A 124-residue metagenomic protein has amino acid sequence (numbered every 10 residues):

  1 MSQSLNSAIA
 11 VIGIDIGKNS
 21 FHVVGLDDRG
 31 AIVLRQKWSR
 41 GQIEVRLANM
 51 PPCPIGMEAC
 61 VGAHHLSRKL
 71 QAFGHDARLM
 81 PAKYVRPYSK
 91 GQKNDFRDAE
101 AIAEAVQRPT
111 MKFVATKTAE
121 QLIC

Functional and structural regions predicted by a protein language model:
M1-C124: Phosphate- and other anionic-substrate recognition elements at nucleic-acid/protein interfaces
